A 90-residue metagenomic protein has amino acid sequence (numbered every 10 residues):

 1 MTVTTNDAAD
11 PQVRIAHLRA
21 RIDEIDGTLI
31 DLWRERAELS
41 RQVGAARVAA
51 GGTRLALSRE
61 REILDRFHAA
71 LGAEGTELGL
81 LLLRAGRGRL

Functional and structural regions predicted by a protein language model:
M1-L90: Domain-level signature for soluble enzymes in the chorismate/prephenate branch of the shikimate pathway
